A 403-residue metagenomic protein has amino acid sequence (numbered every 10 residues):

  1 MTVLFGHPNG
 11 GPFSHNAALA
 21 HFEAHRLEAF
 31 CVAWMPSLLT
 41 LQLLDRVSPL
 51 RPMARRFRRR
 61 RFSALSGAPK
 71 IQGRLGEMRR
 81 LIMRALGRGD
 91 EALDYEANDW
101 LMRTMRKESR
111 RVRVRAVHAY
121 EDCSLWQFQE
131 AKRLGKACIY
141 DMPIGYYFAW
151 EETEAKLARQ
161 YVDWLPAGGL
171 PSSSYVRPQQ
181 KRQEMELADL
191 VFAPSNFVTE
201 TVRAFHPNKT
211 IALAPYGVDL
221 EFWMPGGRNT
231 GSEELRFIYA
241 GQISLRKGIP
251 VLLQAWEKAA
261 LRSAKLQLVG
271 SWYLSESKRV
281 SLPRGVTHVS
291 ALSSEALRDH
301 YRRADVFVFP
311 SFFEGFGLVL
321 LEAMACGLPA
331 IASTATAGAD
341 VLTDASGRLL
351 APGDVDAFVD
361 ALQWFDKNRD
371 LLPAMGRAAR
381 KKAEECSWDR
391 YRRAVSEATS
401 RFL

Functional and structural regions predicted by a protein language model:
G73-A92, L134, C138-Q179: Acceptor-binding helix/loop patch of EC 2.4 sugar-transfer enzymes, predominantly nucleotide-sugar-dependent
M185, L292, D299-A304: Short alpha-helical donor nucleotide-sugar binding micro-motif in glycosyltransferases
F197, G217: Carbohydrate-associated surface elements
N229-K247, L253-E257, Q267: Conserved donor-binding/catalytic core segment of Leloir-type glycosyltransferases
E276-R298: Nucleotide-activated donor-binding/catalytic signature segment of Leloir-type glycosyltransferases, i.e., the conserved
F312: Aromatic "clamp/platform" in nucleotide-sugar-dependent glycosyltransferases that forms part of the donor/acceptor
P329-A332: Short hydrophobic beta-strand element within catalytic cores of glycosyltransferases and related nucleotide-activated
D344, R348-V355, W364-R369: Conserved acidic donor-binding segment of nucleotide-sugar-dependent glycosyltransferases
